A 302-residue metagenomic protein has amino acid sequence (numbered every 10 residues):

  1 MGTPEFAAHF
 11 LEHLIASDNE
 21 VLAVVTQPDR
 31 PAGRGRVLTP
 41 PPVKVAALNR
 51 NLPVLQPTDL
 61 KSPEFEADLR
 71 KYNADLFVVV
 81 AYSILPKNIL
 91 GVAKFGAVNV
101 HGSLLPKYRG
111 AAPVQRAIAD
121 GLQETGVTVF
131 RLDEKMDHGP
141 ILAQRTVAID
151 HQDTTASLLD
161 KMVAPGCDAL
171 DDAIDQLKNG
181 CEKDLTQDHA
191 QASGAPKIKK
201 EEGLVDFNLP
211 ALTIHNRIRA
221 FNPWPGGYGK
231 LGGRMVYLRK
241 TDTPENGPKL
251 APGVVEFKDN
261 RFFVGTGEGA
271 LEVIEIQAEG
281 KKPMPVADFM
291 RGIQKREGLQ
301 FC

Functional and structural regions predicted by a protein language model:
M1-R34: N-terminal Rossmann-like dinucleotide-binding module
P4-F6, T58-K61, A81-I84, P244: Short beta->alpha connector loops
A8, P40, S62-E66, S83 (+1 more regions): Structural motif corresponding to alpha-helix initiation and N-cap regions
A16-S17, Q27, L76-G194, K199-E201: Donor/substrate-binding cores of folate-linked one-carbon enzymes
E20, N51-P53, G96: Conserved beta-strand segments of alpha/beta enzyme cores
P31-D75: N-terminal glycine-/serine-/threonine-rich beta1-alpha1-beta2 phosphate-ribose binding loop of Rossmann-like
F207-C302: An anion-binding loop in the catalytic cleft
